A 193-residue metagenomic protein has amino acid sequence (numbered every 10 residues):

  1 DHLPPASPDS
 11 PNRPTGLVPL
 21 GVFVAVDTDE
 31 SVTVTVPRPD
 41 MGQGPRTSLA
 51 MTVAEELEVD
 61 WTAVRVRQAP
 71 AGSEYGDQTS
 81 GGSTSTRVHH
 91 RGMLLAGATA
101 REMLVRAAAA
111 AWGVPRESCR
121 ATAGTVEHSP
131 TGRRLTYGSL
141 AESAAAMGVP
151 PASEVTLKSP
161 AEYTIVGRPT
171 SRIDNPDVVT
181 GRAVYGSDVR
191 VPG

Functional and structural regions predicted by a protein language model:
D1-G193: Cofactor-binding beta-sheet edge motifs in enzyme active sites
